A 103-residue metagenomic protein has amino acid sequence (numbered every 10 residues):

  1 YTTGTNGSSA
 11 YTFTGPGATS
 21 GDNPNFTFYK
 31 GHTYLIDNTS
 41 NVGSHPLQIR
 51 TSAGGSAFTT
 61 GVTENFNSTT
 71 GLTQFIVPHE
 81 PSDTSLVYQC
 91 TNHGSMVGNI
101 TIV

Functional and structural regions predicted by a protein language model:
Y1-S8, G15-T19, N41-S44, E64-V103: Extracellular/periplasmic metallocenter environments
F13, I36-N38: Aromatic/hydrophobic beta-strand junction motif of beta-rich domains
A18-G21, N25-T27: Surface-exposed ligand/attachment interfaces on beta-rich extracellular proteins
P24, H32-Y34: Structural beta-strand segments of beta-rich domains
Y29-G31, T70: Solvent-exposed, conformationally flexible loop/turn segments
G31, T39-N41: Short solvent-exposed strand-capping/beta-turn motif centered on an Asx-Ser/Thr pair
L35, P46-R50: Beta-strand signatures of extracellular beta-sandwich domains
R50-S56: Short edge-strand/loop segments of extracellular domains
